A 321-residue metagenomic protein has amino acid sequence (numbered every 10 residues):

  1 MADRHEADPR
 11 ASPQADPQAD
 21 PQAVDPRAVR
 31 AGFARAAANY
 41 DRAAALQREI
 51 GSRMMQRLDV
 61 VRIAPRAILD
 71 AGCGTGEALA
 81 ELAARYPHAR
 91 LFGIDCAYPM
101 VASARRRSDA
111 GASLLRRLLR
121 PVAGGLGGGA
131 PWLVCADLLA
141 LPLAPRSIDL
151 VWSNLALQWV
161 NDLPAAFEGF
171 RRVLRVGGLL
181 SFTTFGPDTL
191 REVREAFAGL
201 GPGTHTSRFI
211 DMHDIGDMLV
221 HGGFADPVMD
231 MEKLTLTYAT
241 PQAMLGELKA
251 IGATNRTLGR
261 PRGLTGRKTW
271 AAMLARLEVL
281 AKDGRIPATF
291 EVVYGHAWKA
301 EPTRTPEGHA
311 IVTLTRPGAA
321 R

Functional and structural regions predicted by a protein language model:
M1-A38, S52, A320-R321: N-terminal, positively charged/glycine-rich alpha-helical extensions of SAM-dependent methyltransferases
A45-R66, E77, E81: Conserved alpha-helix/loop element of class I SAM-dependent methyltransferases that forms part of the SAM/SAH-binding
A67-L141: Class I SAM-dependent methyltransferase SAM/SAH-binding core
L139-L150: A short acidic, Gly/Pro-enriched loop at the edge of an enzyme's catalytic core that lines a small-molecule cofactor
D149-D162: A short SAM/SAH-binding and catalytic strip from SAM-dependent methyltransferases
P164-V176: A short glycine-rich, Lys/Arg-flanked "PGG" loop and its adjoining helix->strand segment in the class I
L179-A243, A250-L264: Conserved catalytic/acceptor-binding region of the Class I
L248-R321: C-terminal lobe and adjacent flexible extensions of AdoMet/dcAdoMet transferase-like proteins
